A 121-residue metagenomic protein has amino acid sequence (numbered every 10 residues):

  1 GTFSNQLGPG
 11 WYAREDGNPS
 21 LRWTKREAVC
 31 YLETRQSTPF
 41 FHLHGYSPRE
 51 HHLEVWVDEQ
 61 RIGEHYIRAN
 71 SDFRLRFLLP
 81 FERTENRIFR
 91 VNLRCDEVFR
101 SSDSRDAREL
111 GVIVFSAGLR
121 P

Functional and structural regions predicted by a protein language model:
G1-T38, Y46, R94, V98-P121: Glycan-recognition and processing domains
V29, F40, E64, R74-R76 (+2 more regions): Well-ordered beta-strand positions in beta-sheet-rich domains
S37, P48-H51, E85-R87: Short loop/turn segments at connectors of secondary-structure elements within structured domains
L43: C-terminal substrate/ligand-recognition segments
R49-E50, N70-R74, F99: A short local loop/turn or secondary-structure capping micro-motif enriched for an aromatic residue
E50-R61: Short, surface-exposed beta-strand/strand-loop-strand elements in extracellular ectodomains
I62-E85: Extracellular carbohydrate recognition and processing domains and analogous Trp-centered ligand-binding platforms
F81-C95: Noncatalytic modules at the cell exterior or secretory-pathway interfaces, chiefly beta-strand-rich lectin/adhesion
